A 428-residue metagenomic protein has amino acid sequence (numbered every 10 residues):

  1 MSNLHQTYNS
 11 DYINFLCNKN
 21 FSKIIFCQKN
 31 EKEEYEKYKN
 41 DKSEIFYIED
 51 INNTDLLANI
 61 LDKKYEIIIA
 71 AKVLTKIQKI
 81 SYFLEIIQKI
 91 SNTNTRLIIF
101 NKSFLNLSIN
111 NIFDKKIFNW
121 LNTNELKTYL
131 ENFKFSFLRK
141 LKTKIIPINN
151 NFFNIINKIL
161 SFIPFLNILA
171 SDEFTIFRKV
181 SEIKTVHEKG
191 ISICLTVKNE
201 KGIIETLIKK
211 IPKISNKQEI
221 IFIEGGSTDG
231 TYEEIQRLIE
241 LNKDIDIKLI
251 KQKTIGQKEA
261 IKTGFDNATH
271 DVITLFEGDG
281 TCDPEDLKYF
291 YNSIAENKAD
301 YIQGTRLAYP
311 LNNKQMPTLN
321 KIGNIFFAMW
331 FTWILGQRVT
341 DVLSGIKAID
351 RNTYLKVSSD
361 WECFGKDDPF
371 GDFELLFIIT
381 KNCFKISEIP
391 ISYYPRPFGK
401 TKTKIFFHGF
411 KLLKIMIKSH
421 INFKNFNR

Functional and structural regions predicted by a protein language model:
N3-S22: Conserved alpha-helix/loop element of class I SAM-dependent methyltransferases that forms part of the SAM/SAH-binding
I67-K79: A short SAM/SAH-binding and catalytic strip from SAM-dependent methyltransferases
S81-R96: A short glycine-rich, Lys/Arg-flanked "PGG" loop and its adjoining helix->strand segment in the class I
R96-T175, L335, V342, I346-K347: S-adenosyl-L-methionine-dependent methyltransferase catalytic module, highlighting the catalytic core
L97, N154-I191, L195, G202 (+3 more regions): Hydrophobic helical membrane-anchoring modules
N106-N119, D246, Q252-N267, L275 (+2 more regions): Acceptor/aglycone-binding surface of glycosyltransferases and processive sugar-polymer synthases
K209-K217: Short, acidic, metal-binding catalytic loop of nucleotide-sugar glycosyltransferases
E224-E233: A conserved acidic beta->alpha catalytic loop
